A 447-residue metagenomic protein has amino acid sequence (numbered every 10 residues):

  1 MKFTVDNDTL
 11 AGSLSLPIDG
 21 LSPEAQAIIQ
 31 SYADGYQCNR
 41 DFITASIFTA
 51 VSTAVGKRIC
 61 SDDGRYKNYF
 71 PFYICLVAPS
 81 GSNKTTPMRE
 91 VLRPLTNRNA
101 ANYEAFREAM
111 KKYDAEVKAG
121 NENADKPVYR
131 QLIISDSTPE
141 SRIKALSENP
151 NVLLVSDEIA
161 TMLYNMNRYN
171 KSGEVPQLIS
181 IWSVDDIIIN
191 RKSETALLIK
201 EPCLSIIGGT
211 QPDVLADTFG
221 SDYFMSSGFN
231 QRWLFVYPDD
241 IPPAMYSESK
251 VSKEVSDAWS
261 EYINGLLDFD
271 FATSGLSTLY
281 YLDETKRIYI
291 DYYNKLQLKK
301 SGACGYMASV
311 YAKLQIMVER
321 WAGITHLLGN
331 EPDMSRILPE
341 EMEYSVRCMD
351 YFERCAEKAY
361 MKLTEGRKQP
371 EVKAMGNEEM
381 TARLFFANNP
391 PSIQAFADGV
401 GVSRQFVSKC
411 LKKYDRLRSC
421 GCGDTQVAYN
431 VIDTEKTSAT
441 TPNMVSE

Functional and structural regions predicted by a protein language model:
M1-E447: Phosphate-handling catalytic cores of nucleic-acid transaction enzymes
